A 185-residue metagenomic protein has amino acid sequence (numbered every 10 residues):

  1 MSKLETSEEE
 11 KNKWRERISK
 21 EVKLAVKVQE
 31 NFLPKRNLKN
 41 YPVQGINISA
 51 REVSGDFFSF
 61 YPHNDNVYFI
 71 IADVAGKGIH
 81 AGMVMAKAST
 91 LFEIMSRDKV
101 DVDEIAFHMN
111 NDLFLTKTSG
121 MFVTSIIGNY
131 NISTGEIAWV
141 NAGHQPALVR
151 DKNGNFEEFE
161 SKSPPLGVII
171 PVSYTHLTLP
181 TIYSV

Functional and structural regions predicted by a protein language model:
M1-E5: Juxtamembrane or sensor-core-proximal signal-transducing alpha helices that couple sensory domains to cytosolic
T6-L177: … and, occasionally, acidic/histidine-rich disordered N-termini of signaling adaptors
H176-V185: Single conserved hydrophobic/aromatic residue that forms the stacking wall/gate of nucleotide- or nucleobase-binding
